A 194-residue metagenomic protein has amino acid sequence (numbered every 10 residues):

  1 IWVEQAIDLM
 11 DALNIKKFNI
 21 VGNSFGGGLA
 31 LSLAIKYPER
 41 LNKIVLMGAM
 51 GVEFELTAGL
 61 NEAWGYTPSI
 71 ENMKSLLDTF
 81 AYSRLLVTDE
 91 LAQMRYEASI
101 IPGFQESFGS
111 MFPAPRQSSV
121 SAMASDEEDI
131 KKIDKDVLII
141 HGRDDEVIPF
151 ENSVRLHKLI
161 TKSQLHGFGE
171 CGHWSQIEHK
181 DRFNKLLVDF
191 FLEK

Functional and structural regions predicted by a protein language model:
I1-G22, K185: Active-site loop/oxyanion-hole signature of alpha/beta-hydrolase fold enzymes
G22, G26, A30: Gly/Ala-rich beta-loop-alpha elbow adjacent to hydrolase catalytic centers
L31-K36, N42-S75: Flexible "cap/lid" loop of the alpha/beta hydrolase fold
E55, T67-K132: Conserved alpha/beta-hydrolase catalytic His-Asp/Glu region
D126, P149-K158: Short alpha-helix in the alpha/beta-hydrolase fold that links the catalytic acid
I133, I139-H141: Short beta-strand/loop motif that positions the catalytic acidic residue of the alpha/beta-hydrolase fold
D144-I148: Acidic catalytic loop of the alpha/beta-hydrolase fold
S163-K194: Catalytic active-site module of serine/aspartate enzymes centered on a nucleophile-bearing elbow/loop
